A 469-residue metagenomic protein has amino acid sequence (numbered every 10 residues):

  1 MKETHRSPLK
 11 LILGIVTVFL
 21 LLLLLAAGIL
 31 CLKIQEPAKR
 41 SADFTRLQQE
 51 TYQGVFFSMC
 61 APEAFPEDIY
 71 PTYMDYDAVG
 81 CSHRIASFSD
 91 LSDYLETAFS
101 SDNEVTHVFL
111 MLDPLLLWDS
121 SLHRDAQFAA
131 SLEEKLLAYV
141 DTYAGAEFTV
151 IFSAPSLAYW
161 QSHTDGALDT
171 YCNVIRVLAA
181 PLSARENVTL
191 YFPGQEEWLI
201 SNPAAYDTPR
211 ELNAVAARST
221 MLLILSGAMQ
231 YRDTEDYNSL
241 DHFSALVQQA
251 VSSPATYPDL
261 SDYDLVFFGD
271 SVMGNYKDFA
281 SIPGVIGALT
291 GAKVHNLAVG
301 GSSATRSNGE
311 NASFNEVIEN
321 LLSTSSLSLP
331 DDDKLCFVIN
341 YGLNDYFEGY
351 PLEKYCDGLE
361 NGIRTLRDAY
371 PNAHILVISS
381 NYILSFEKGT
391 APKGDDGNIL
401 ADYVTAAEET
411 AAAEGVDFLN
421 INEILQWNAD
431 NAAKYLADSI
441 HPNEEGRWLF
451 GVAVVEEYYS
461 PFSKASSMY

Functional and structural regions predicted by a protein language model:
M1-V55, Y159-L168, G227-F279, G287-L289 (+5 more regions): N-terminal secretory targeting modules
F57, M111, I151-S153, F268-G269 (+1 more regions): Short hydrophobic segments within beta-strands
E63-S131, V266, V272-D357: Conserved SGNH/GDSL esterase-like catalytic core that processes O-acyl groups on lipids and polysaccharides
S82, F152, F192-G194, N296-A298 (+2 more regions): Residue-level recognition of beta-strand->loop/alpha-helix junctions
L95, E133-V140, I175-R176, L359-I363 (+1 more regions): Generic structural signal for well-ordered alpha-helices, preferentially at hydrophobic/aromatic core positions
N103-V105, Y143-F148, Y370-H374: A short helix->loop->beta-strand "cap" motif at the edges of active sites that frequently abuts
Y143-A144, R185-E186, T290, A369 (+1 more regions): Helix C-cap/helix->beta junction micro-motif
A158-T256, S261, N381-Y469: Catalytic His-Asp segment of secreted/periplasmic serine-dependent ester chemistry enzymes
